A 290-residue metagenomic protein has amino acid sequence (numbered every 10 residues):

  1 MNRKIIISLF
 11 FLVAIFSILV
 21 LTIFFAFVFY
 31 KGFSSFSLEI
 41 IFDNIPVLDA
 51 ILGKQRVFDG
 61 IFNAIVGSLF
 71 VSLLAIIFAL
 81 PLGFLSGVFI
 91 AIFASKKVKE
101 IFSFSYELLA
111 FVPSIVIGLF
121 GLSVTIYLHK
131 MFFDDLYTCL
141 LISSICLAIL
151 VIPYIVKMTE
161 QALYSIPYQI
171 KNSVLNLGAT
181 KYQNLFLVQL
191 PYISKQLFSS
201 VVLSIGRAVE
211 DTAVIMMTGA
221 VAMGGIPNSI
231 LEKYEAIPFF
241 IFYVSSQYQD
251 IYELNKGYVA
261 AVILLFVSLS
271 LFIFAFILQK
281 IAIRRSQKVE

Functional and structural regions predicted by a protein language model:
M1-A26: N-terminal signal-anchor/first transmembrane alpha helix
R3, L82, A94-E100, P167-Y168 (+1 more regions): Amphipathic cytosolic juxtamembrane alpha-helices at the membrane-cytosol interface of multi-pass membrane transporters
L19-V57, G224-I230: Short membrane-interfacial helix/loop motifs at transmembrane-helix boundaries
F58-F89, V201: Transmembrane alpha-helix signature in integral membrane proteins
L74-Y106, L119-F120, I126-Y127, A275-R284: Transmembrane-helix boundary motif in ABC transporter permease subunits
E107-L147: Generic hydrophobic transmembrane alpha-helix motif, especially the helices
M158, K181-G219: Transmembrane alpha-helices
I215-F266: Interhelical loop and adjacent transmembrane-helix boundary motif in polytopic membrane transport permeases
